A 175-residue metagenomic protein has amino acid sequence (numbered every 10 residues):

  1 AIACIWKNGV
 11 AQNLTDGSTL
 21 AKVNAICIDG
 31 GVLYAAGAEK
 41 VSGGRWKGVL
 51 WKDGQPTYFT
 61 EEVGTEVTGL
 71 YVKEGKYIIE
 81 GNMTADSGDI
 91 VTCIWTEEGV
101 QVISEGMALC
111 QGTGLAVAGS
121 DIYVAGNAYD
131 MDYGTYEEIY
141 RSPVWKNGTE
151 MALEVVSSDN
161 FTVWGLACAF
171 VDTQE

Functional and structural regions predicted by a protein language model:
A1-E175: Residue-level hotspots at or immediately adjacent to binding/recognition sites across diverse folds
